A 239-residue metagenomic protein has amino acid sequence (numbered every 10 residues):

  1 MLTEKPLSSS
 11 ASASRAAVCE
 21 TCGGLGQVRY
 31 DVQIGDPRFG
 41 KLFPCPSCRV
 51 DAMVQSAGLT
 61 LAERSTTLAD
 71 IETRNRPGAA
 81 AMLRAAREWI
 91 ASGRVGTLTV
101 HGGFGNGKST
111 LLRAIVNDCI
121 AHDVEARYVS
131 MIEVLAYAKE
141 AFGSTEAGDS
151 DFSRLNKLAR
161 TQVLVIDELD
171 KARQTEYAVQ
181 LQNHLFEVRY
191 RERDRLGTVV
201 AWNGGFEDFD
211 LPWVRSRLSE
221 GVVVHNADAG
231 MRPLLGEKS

Functional and structural regions predicted by a protein language model:
M1-A81, L235-S239: A short, basic N-terminal segment
D70-L98: Pre-Walker A (pre-P-loop) alpha-helix and adjacent loop at the N terminus of AAA/AAA+ ATPase modules, a conserved
R74-R84, I120-R160: Short glycine-rich substrate-engagement loop in P-loop NTPases that contacts/grips substrate
R94-L112: Walker A/P-loop nucleotide-binding motif
T110-V124: P-loop NTPase Walker A phosphate-binding motif
V116, V134-T145, D149, L169-S239: Replace "adjacent to P-loop NTPase cores in ATP/GTP-dependent enzymes" with "adjacent to NTP-binding cores
V124-E125, R160-V163, E192-V200: Loop/turn-to-beta-strand initiation segments
